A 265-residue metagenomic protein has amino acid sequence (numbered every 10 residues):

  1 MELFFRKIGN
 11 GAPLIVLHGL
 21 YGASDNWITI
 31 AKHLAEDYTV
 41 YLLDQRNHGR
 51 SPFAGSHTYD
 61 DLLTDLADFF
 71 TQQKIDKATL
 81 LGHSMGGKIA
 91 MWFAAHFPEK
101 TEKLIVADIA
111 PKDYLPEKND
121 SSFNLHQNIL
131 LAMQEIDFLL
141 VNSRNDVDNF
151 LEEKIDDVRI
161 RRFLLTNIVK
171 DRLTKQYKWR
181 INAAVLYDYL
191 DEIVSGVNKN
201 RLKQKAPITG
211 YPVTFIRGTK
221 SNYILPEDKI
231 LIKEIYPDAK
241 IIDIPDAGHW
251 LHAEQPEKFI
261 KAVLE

Functional and structural regions predicted by a protein language model:
M1-I15, A35-Y38, I75-K77, Y236-P237 (+1 more regions): Alpha/beta-hydrolase fold catalytic core
F4-F53: Conserved HGGG/HGGXW glycine-rich cap/lid loop of the alpha/beta-hydrolase fold
I15-G19, H83, R217: The conserved beta1-alpha1 loop
K32, Y41-M85, I89, H96 (+2 more regions): Active-site loop/oxyanion-hole signature of alpha/beta-hydrolase fold enzymes
W92-A95, T101-R144: Flexible "cap/lid" loop of the alpha/beta hydrolase fold
F138-E192: Conserved alpha/beta-hydrolase catalytic His-Asp/Glu region
D171-I235, K240-D243: Conserved serine/cysteine hydrolase catalytic core
I244-I260: Catalytic histidine-centered segment of alpha/beta-hydrolase-like enzymes
